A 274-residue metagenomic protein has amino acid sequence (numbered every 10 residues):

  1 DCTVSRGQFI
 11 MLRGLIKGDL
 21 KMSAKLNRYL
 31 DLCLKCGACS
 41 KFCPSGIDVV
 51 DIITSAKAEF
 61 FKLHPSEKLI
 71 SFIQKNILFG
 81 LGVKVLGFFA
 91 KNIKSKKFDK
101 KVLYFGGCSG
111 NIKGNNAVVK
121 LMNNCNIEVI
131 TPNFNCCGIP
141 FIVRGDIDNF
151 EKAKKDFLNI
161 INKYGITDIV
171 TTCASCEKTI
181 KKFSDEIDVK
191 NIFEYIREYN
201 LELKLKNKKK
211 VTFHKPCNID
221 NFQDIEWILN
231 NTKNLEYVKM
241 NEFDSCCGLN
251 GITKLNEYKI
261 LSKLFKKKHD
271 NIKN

Functional and structural regions predicted by a protein language model:
D1-T3, C36-C39, L249-N250, N256: Cysteine-cluster motifs in flexible loop/terminal segments that predominantly coordinate metals
T3-K25, F222-N231, I252-L255: Short, charged low-complexity linear segments at domain edges
F9-S184: Iron-sulfur-cluster electron-transfer modules
K101-G107, K209-P216: Short hydrophobic beta-strand segments
T131-P132, L201, V211-K259: Redox- and metal-dependent alpha/beta enzyme cores, enriched for Fe-S-associated oxidoreductases and cofactor-handling
D156-Y164, E198-E202, K267-N271: A generic secondary-structure signal
E186-K208, M240-C246: Short, flexible loop segments at boundaries between secondary-structure elements
K259-K273: A short, acidic, amphipathic alpha-helical segment used as a generic capping/interface helix at domain edges
